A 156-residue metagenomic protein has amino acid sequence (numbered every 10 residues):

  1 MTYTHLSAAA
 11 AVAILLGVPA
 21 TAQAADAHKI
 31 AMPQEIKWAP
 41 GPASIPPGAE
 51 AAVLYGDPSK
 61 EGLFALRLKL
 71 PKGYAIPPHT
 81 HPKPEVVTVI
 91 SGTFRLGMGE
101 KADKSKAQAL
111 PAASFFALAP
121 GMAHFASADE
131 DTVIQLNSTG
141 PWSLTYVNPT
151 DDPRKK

Functional and structural regions predicted by a protein language model:
M1-A10: Bacterial N-terminal signal peptides that target proteins for export
A9-V18: Bacterial N-terminal signal peptides
A22-F64, P149-K156: A short, N-terminal "cap"/entry segment at the start of jelly-roll beta-barrel domains of the cupin/DSBH fold
K29-A31, S105-Q108, F125-K156: Double-stranded beta-helix
I45, P58-L63, P77-T88: His-enriched metal-coordination microenvironments in redox/metal-binding proteins
D57-S59, P71, F94, E100-G121: Short acidic-glycine-tyrosine-enriched beta hairpin
P71-Y74, T80-K101: Glycine- and acidic-residue-biased ligand/ion/polar-headgroup-sensing regions
I76-P78, L96-G97, L118, A123-D129: Short beta-strand His + acidic residue motifs that chelate non-heme Fe in jelly-roll/DSBH and cupin folds
